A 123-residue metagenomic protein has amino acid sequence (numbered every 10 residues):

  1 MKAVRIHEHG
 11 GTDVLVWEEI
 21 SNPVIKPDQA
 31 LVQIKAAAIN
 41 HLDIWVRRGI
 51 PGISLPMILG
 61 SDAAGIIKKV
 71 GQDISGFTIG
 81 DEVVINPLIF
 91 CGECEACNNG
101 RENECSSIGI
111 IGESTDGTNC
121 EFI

Functional and structural regions predicted by a protein language model:
E8-G11, A37-I39: Short polar catalytic/cofactor-binding loops
T12-S21: Short glycine/threonine/proline-enriched tight-turn/helix- or strand-capping micro-motif at secondary-structure
V16, K26, T118-N119: A generic structural signal for well-ordered coil/turn residues at beta-strand boundaries that shape enzyme active-site
S21-A38, I50-E95: Glycine-rich beta-strand-centered segment in the early N-terminal region that forms part of a ligand/cofactor-binding
L42-R47: Cytochrome P450 core scaffold surrounding the K-helix E-X-X-R motif and the conserved "meander" helix-loop region
I89-I123: NAD(P)H dinucleotide-binding glycine-rich loop of Rossmann-like/cofactor-binding domains, especially the beta1-alpha1
